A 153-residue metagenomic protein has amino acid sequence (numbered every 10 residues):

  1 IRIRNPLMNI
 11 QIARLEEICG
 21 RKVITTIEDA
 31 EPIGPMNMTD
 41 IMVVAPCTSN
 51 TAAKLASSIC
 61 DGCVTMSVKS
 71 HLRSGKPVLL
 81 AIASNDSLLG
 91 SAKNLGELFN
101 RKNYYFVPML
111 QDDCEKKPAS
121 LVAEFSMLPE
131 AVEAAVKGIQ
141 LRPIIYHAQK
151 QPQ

Functional and structural regions predicted by a protein language model:
I1-G62, K69-V78, N85-Q153: A cross-family phosphate/adenosyl-ligand binding-site feature
